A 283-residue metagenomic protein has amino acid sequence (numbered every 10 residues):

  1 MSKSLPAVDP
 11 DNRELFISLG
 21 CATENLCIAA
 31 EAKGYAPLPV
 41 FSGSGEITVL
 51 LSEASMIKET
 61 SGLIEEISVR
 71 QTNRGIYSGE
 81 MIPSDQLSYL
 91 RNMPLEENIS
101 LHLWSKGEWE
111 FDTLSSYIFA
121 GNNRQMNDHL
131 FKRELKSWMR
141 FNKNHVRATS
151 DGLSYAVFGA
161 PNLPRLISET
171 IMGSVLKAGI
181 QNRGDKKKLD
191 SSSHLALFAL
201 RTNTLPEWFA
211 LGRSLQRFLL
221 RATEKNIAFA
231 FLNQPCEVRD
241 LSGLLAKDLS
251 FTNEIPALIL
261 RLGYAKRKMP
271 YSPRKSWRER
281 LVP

Functional and structural regions predicted by a protein language model:
M1-P283: Acidic, surface-exposed loops and disordered segments
